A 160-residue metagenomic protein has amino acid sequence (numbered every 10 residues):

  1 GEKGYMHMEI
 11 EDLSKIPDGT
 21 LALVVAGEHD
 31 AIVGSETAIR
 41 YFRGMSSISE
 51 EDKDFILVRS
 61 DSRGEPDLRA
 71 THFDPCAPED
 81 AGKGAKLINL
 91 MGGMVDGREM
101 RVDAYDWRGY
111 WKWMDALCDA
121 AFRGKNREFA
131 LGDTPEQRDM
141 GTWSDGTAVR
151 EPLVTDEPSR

Functional and structural regions predicted by a protein language model:
G1-P66: The feature captures the conserved acid-bearing segment of alpha/beta-hydrolase catalytic domains
E36, F42-R160: C-terminal catalytic-base region of ester-bond hydrolases, centering on the histidine of the charge-relay
